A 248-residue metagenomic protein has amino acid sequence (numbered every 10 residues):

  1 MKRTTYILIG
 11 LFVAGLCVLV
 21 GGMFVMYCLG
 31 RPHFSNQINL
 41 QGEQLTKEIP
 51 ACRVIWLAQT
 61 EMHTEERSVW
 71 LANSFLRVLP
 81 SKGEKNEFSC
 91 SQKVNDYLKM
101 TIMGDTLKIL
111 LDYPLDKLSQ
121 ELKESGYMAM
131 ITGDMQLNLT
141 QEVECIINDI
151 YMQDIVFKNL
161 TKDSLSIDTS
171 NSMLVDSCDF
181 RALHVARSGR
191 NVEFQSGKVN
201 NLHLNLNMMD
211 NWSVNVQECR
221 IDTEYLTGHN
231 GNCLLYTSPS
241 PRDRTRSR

Functional and structural regions predicted by a protein language model:
M1-R3: N-terminal Lys/Arg-rich, disordered targeting/topogenic segments
Y6-V25: Hydrophobic membrane-insertion alpha-helices, especially the h-region of bacterial N-terminal signal peptides
F24-F34: Aromatic-capped interface at the extracytoplasmic side of an N-terminal signal-anchor transmembrane helix
S35-R53: Short extracytoplasmic/periplasmic juxtamembrane "stem" segments immediately C-terminal to an N-terminal membrane anchor
M62-H63, C145, Y151-I155, S170-L174 (+6 more regions): Extracellular beta-strand scaffolds
T64-S74: Solvent-exposed, non-transmembrane interaction/regulatory regions
L76-L79, G83-K85, S89-H184, N191-Q195: Right-handed parallel beta-helix
Y236-T245: Conserved small/polar residues in nucleotide/adenosyl-binding loops
